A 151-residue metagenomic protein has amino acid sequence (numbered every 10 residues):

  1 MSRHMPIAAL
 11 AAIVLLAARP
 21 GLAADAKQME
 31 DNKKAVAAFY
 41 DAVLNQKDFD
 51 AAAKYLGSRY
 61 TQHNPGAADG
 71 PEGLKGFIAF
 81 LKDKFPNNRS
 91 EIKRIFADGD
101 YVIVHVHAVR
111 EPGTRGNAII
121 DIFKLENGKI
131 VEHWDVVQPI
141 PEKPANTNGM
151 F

Functional and structural regions predicted by a protein language model:
M1-A8: Bacterial N-terminal signal peptides that target proteins for export
A9-A11, G21: Cleavable N-terminal signal peptides
A12-L16: Hydrophobic alpha-helical segments of integral membrane proteins
R19-F151: C-terminal and inter-domain tail/linker signature
